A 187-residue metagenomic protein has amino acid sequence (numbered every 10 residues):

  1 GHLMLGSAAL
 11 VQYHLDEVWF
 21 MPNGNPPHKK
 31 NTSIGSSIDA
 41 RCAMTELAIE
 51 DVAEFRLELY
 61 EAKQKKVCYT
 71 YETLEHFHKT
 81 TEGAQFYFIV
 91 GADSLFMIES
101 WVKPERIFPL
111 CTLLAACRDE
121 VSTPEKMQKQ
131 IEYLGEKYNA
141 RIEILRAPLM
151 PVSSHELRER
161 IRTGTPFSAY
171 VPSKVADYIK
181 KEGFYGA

Functional and structural regions predicted by a protein language model:
G1-A187: Nucleotidyltransferase catalytic core that binds NTPs
